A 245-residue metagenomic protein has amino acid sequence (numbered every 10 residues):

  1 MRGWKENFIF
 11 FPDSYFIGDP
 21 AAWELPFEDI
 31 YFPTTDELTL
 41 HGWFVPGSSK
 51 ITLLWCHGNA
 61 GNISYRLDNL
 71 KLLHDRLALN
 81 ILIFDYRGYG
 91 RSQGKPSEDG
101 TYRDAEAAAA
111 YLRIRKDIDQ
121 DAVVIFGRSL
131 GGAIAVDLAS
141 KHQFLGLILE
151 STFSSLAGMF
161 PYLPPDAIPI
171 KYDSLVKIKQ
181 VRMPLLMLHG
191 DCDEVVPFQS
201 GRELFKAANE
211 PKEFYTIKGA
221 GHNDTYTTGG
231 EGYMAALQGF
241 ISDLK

Functional and structural regions predicted by a protein language model:
M1-P33: An N-terminal hydrophobic leader/cap segment in hydrolases
T35-Y111: Membrane-embedded segments
N69, S174, M183, P197-K206: Short alpha-helix in the alpha/beta-hydrolase fold that links the catalytic acid
A108-R115, D121-P161, D166: Primarily recognizes the serine-hydrolase "nucleophile elbow" in alpha/beta-hydrolase and SGNH/GDSL folds
Y162-K177, R182-M183: Active-site nucleophile elbow and catalytic-triad environment of alpha/beta-hydrolase enzymes
V181, M187-H189, D193: Short beta-strand/loop motif that positions the catalytic acidic residue of the alpha/beta-hydrolase fold
C192-V196, N223-D224: Acidic catalytic loop of the alpha/beta-hydrolase fold
R202-K206, E210-K245: C-terminal catalytic histidine-bearing segment of alpha/beta-hydrolase fold enzymes
